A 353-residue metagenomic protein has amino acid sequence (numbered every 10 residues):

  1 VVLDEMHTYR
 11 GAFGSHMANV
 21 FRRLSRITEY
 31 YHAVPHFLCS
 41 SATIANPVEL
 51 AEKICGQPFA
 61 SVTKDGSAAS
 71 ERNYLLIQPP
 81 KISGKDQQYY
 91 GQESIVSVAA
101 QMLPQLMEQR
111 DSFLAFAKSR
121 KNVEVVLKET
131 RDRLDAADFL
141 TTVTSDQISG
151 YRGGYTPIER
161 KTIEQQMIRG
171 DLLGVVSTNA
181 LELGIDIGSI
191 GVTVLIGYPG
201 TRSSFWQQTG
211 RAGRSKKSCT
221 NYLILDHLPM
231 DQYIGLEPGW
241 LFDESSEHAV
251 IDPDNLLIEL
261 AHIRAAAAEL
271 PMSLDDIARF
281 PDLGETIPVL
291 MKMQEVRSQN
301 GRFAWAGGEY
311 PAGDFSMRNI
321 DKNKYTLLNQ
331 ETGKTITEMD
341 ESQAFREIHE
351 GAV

Functional and structural regions predicted by a protein language model:
V1-H32: SF2 helicase catalytic motif II
L3-Y9, L181, I190, Y198 (+1 more regions): Conserved Walker B
H36, S40, I44-V123: Conserved interdomain linker/interface between the two RecA-like ATPase lobes of SF2 helicase motors
K121-T144: Conserved helicase motor "Helicase C" RecA-like lobe of SF1/SF2 P-loop NTPases
S149, G153-T178: Conserved helicase ATPase core of P-loop NTP-dependent helicases/translocases
V176, L181-G197, T220-Y222: A short beta-strand element within the Helicase C-terminal
S203-D252: Conserved segment of the helicase C-terminal RecA-like domain
L256-V353: C-terminal accessory/connector segments of nucleic-acid motor ATPases
